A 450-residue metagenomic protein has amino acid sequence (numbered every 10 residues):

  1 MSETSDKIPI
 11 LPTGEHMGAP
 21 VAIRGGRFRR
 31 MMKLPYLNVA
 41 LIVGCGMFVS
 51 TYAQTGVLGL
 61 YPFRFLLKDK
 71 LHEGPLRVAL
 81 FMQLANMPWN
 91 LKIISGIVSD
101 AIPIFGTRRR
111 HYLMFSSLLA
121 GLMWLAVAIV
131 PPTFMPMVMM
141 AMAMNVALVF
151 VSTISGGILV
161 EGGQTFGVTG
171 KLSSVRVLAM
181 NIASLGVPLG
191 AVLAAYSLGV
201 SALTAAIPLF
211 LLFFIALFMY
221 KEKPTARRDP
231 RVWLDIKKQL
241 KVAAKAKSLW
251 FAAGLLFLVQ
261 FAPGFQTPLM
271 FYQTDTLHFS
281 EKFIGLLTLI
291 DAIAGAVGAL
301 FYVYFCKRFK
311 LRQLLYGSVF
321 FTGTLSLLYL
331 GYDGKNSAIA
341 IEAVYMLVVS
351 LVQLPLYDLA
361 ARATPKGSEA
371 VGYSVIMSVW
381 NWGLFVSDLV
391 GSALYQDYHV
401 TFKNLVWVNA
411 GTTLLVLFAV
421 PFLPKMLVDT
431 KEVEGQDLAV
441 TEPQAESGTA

Functional and structural regions predicted by a protein language model:
G14-L37, E222-A252: Juxtamembrane intracellular "pre-TM" segments in multi-pass secondary transporters
G18-W89, W250-L255, V259-T276, I284: Helix-loop boundary and gating motifs at the non-cytosolic
W89-K92, G170-A191, M377-D388: Glycine-rich segments within core transmembrane alpha-helices of 12-TM secondary carriers
L91-T107, A195, V297-L311, Y395-Q396: Helix-to-loop junctions at the C-terminal end of transmembrane segments in multipass secondary transporters
M114-P132, F320-G334: C-terminal ends and interior cores of transmembrane alpha-helices in multi-pass membrane transporters/permeases
V127-A128, F210-Y220, L405-V440: Multi-pass alpha-helical transporter architecture, strongest for 12-TM Major Facilitator/SLC carriers used
V151-Q164, L351-P365: Intracellular juxtamembrane helix-capping segments at the cytosolic ends of symmetry-related transmembrane helices
R312-L356: C-terminal transmembrane helical hairpin of 12-TM major facilitator-type secondary transporters
